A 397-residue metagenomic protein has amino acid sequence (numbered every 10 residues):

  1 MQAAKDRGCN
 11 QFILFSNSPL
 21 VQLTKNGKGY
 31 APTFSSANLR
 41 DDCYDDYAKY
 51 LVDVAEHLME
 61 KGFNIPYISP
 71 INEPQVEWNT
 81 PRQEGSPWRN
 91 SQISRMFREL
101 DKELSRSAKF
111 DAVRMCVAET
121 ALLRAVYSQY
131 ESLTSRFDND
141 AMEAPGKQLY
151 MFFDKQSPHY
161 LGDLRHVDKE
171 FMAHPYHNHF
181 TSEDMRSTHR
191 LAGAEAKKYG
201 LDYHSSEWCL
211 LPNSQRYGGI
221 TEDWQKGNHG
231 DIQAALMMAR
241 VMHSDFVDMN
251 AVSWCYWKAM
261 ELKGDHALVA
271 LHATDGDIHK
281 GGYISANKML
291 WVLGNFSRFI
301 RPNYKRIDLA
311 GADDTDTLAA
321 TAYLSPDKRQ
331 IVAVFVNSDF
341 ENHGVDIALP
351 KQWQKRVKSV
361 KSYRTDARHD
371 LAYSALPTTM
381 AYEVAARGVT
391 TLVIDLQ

Functional and structural regions predicted by a protein language model:
M1-L161, H166: Substrate-binding cleft and catalytic face of glycoside hydrolase catalytic domains, especially the flexible beta-alpha
Q11-F15, P66-P70, R114-V117, K169-A173 (+3 more regions): Structural recognition of the beta-strand scaffold that forms the well-ordered cores of secreted hydrolase catalytic
S18-Q22, I71-E77, T120-R124, P175-F180 (+3 more regions): Solvent-exposed loop/turn segments at secondary-structure junctions within structured extracellular/periplasmic domains
R106-M115, P158-G218: Glycoside hydrolase catalytic-domain groove-lining segments
D202-R298, K305-D314: Aromatic/acidic polysaccharide-binding cleft in carbohydrate-active enzymes
A312-R356, R387: Carbohydrate-binding surface patches
P350-D370: Solvent-exposed beta-hairpin/edge-strand motifs
Y373-Q397: C-terminal beta-strand-rich structural cap/linker in extracellular carbohydrate-active enzymes
